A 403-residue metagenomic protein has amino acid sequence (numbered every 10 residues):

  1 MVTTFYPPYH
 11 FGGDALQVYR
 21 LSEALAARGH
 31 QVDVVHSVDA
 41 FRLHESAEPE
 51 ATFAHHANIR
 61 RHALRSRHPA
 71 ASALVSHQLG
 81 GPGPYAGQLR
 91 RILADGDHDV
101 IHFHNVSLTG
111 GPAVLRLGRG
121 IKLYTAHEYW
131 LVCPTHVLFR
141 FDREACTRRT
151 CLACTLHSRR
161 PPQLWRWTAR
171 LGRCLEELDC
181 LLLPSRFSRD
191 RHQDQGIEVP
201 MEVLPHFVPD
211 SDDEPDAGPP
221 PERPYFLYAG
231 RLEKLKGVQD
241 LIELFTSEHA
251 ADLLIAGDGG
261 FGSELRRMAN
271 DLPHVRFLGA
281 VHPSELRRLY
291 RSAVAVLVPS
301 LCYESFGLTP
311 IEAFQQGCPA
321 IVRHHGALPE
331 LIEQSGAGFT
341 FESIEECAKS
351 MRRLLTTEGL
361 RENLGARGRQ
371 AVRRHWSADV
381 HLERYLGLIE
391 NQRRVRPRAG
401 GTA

Functional and structural regions predicted by a protein language model:
V34-G96, V100: A conserved catalytic-core segment of Leloir-type glycosyltransferases
R91, W130, E144-C180: Membrane-proximal helix-turn-helix segments that form the acceptor-binding/catalytic region of lipid-linked
F187, F207: Carbohydrate-associated surface elements
V208, P219-K236, I242-T246, L254: Conserved donor-binding/catalytic core segment of Leloir-type glycosyltransferases
S263-R288: Nucleotide-activated donor-binding/catalytic signature segment of Leloir-type glycosyltransferases, i.e., the conserved
R291-S305, C318: Acidic donor-binding loop of glycosyltransferase active sites
S335-E345, R353-G359: Conserved acidic donor-binding segment of nucleotide-sugar-dependent glycosyltransferases
R353, L360-H375, H381-G387: A short, well-ordered alpha-helix in the C-terminal region of glycosyltransferases
